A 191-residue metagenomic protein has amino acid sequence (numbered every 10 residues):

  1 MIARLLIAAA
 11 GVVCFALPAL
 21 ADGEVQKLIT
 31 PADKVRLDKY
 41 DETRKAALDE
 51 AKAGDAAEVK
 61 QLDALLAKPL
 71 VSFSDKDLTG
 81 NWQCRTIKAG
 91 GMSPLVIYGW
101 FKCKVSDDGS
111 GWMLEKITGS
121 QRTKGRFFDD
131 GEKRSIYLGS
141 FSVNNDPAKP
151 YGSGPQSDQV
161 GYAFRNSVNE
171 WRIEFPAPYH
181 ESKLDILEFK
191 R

Functional and structural regions predicted by a protein language model:
M1-A9: Bacterial N-terminal signal peptides that target proteins for export
A16-P18: N-terminal signal peptide c-region/cleavage motif recognized by signal peptidases
A21-D77: Amphipathic/hydrophobic helical signal segments and adjacent flexible N-terminal regions that mediate secretion
G54, V59-A64, G152-A163, V168-R191: Edge beta-strand at a domain terminus
F73-I136: Mid-length scaffold segments of soluble, non-membrane domains
G91-F101, I136-Y162: An anionic, turn-rich surface loop/hairpin at beta-sheet edges that serves as a generic interaction/coordination patch
I117-K124, S140-N145, F175-S182: Short, solvent-exposed aromatic-acidic interface loops
